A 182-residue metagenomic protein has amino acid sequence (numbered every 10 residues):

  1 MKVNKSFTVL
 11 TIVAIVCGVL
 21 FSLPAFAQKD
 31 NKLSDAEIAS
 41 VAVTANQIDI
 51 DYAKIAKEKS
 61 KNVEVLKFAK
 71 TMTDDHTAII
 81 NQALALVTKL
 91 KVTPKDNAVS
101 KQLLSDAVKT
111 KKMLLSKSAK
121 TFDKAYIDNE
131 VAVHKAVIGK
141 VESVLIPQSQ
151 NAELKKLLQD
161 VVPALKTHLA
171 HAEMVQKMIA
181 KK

Functional and structural regions predicted by a protein language model:
K2-I12, G18, S22-K182: His/Met- and acidic-residue-enriched segments that coordinate or traffic transition-metal cofactors and support
